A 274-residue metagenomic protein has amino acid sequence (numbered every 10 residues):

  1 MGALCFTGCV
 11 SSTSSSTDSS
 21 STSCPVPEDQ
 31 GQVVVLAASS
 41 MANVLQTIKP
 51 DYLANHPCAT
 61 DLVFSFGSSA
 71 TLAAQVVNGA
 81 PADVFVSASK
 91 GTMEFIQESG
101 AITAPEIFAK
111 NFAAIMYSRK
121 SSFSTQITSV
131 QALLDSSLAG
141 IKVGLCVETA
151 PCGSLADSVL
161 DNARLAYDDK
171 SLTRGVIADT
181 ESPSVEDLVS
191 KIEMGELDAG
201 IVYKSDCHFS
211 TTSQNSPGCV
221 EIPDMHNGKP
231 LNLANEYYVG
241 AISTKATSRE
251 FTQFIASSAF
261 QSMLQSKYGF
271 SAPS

Functional and structural regions predicted by a protein language model:
L4-G8: C-terminal motif of bacterial Sec signal peptides marking the signal peptidase cleavage site
V10-S12, T17-P57, V63-S65, A70 (+5 more regions): Exported/periplasmic ABC-transporter solute-binding proteins
G100-E106: Central helical "cap/lid" subdomain
